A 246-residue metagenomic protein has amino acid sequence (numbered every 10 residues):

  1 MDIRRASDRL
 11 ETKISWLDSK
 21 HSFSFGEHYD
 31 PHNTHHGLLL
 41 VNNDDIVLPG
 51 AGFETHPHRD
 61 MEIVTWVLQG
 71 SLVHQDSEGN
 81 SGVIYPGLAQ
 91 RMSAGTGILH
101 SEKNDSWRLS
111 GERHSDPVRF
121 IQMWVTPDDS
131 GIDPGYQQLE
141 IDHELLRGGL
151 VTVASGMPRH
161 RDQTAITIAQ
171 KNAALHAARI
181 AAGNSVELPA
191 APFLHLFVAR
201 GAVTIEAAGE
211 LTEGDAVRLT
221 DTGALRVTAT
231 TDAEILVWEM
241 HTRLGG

Functional and structural regions predicted by a protein language model:
M1-G246: Jelly-roll (double-stranded beta-helix
